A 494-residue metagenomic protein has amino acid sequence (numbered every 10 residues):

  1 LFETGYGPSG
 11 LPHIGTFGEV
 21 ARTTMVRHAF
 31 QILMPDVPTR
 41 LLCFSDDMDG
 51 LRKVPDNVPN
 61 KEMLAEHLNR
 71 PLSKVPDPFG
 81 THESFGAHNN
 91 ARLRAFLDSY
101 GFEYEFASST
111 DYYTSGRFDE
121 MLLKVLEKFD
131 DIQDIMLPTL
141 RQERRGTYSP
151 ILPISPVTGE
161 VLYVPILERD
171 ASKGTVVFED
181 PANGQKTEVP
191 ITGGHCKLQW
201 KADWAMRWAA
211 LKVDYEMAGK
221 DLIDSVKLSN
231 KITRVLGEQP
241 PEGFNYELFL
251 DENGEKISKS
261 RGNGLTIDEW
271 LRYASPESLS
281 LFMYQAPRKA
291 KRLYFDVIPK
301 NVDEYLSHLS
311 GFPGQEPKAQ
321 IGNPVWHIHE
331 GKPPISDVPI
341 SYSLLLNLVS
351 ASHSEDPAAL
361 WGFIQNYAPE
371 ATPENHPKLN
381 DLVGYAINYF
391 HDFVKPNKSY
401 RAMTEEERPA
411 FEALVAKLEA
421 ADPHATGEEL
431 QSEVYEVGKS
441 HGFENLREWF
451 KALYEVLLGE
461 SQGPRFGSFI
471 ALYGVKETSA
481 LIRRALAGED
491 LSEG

Functional and structural regions predicted by a protein language model:
L1-P59, D203-S225: N-terminal catalytic cores of NTP/NDP-binding nucleotidyl/phosphoryl-transfer enzymes
S9-P12, R40-L42, Q133, G146 (+2 more regions): Basic, alpha-helical terminal appendages of large translation-related enzymes
G10-F17, L72-S84, T110, T114 (+1 more regions): The substrate-binding groove and active-site-proximal loops of carbohydrate-active enzymes, especially glycoside
L33-V37, R92-E105: A structural motif corresponding to the C-terminal end of an alpha-helix and its immediate exit/capping segment
M48-A65, M121-L122, K256, R261: Charged, often glycine-rich, active-site loop that binds/positions anionic groups
K61-F96, Y100: A glycine-rich helix N-cap at a beta->alpha junction
F102-I267: Active-site cores that bind ATP or allylic diphosphates and position pyrophosphate for catalysis
D221, V226, L236, E247-N388 (+1 more regions): Catalytic adenosine-cofactor/nucleotide-binding cores of aminoacyl-tRNA synthetases and other
